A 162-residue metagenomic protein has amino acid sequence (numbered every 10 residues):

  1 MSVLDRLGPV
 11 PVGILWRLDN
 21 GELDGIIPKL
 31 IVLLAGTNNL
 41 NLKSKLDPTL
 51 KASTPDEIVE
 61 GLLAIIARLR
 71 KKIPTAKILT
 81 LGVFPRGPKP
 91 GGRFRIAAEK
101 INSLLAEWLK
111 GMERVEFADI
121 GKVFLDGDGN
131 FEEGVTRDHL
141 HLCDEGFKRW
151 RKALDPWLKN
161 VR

Functional and structural regions predicted by a protein language model:
M1, I27-I31, I73-I78, M112-E116: Loop/turn elements at helix/coil->beta-strand transitions in domains of secreted/extracellular proteins
M1-A67, G87-S103: Conserved SGNH/GDSL esterase-like catalytic core that processes O-acyl groups on lipids and polysaccharides
L4, L81, A118-I120: Conserved beta-strand termini and adjacent loop/short-helix elements that scaffold enzyme active sites in alpha/beta
D19, G36, A67-P74, A106 (+3 more regions): Sec-exported extracytoplasmic/periplasmic mature domains
L34, L79-G82: Alpha/beta-hydrolase-fold catalytic nucleophile elbow
T54-I78, E113-R114, L154: Extended, compositionally biased low-complexity polar/Lys-Gly-rich tracts and adjacent boundary/linker regions are
P85-R162: Catalytic His-Asp segment of secreted/periplasmic serine-dependent ester chemistry enzymes
